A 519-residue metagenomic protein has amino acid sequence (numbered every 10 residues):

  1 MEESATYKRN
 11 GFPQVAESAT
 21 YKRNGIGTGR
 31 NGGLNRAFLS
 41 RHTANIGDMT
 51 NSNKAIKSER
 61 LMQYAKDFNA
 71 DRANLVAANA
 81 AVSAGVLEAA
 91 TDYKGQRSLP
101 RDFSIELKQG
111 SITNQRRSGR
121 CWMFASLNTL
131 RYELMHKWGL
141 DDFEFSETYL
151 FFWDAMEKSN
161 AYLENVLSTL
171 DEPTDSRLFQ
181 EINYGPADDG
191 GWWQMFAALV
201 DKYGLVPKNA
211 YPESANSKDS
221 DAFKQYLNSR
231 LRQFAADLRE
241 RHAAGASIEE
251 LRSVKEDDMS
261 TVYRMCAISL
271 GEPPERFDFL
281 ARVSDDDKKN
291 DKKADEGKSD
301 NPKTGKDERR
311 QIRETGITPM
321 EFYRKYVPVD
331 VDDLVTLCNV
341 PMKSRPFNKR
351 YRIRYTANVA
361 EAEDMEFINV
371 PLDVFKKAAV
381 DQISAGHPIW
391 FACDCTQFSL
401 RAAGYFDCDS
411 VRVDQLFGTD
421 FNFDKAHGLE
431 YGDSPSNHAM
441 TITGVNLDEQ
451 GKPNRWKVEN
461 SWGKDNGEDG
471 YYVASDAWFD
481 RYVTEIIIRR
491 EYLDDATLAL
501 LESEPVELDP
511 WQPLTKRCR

Functional and structural regions predicted by a protein language model:
E2-E3, Y7-R9, V15-E17, Y21-G29: Intrinsically disordered, low-complexity segments used as extracellular stalks/linkers and nuclear/regulatory IDRs
T20, L34-N45: Short, positively charged and aromatic/hydrophobic N-terminal segments
T50-G110: N-terminal regions that are enriched for targeting/export leaders and immediately downstream pro/stem segments
S98-W390, N466-D469, D476: Active-site nucleophile-adjacent alpha helix/oxyanion-hole segment immediately C-terminal to the catalytic cysteine
C121, V200, E430-G463: Catalytic nucleophile-His microenvironment captured as a short glycine-rich beta-strand/loop that brackets
W153, A392-D394, V445, S461 (+1 more regions): Structured loops at beta-to-helix junctions and adjacent beta-edge loops in soluble globular domains
A362-N437: Long, positively charged binding patches that form subdomain-scale interaction surfaces for polyanionic ligands
D448-R519: Conserved catalytic-core surface of thiol
